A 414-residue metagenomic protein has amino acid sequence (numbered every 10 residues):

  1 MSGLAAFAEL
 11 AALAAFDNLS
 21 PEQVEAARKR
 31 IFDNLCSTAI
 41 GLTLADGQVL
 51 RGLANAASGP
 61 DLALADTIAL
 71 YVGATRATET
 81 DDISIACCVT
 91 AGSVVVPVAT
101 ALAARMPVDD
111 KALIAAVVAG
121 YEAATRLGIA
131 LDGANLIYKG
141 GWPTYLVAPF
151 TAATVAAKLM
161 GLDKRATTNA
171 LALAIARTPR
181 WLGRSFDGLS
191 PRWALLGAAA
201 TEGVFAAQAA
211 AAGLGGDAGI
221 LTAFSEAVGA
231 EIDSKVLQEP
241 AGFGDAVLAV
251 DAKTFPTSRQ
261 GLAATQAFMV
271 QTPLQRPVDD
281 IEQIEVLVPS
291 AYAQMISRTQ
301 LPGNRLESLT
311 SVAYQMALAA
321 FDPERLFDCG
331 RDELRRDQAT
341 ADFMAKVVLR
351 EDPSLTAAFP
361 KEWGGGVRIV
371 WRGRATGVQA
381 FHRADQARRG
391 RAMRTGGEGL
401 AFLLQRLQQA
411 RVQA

Functional and structural regions predicted by a protein language model:
M1-C88, P191-T201, Q208-A414: Terminal-appendage/accessory-domain detector
R30-S37, P97-A99, V147-K158, M316: Hydrophobic mid-domain F-helix/FG-region of cytochrome P450s
G41, A99-M106, A153-L159, A206-A210 (+2 more regions): Well-ordered alpha-helical scaffold segments within catalytic/enzyme domains
L64-E79, G92-P97, G120-I129: A short glycine/small-residue-enriched secondary-structure motif
A86-G92, G141-L146: Short helix-coil transition sites and intra-membrane helix breaks within transmembrane domains of multi-pass
V89-S93, V108, A115-V118, D332-R335: Contiguous domain-boundary segments centered on the initiation and propagation of an alpha-helix
G92-T100, A148-V155, A200-V204, G261-A263: Well-ordered alpha-helical segments within folded domains of soluble proteins
P107, K111-T201, F224: Glycine-rich, mobile lid/loop segments that gate access to catalytic sites or pores
